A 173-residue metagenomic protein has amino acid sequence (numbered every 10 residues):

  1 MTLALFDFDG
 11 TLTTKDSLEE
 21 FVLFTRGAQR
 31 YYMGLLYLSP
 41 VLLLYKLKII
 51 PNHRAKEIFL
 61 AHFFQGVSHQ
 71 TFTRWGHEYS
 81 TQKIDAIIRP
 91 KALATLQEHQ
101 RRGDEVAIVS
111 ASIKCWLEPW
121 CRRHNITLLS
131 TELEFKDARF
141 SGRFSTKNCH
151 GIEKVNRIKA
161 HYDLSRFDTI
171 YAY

Functional and structural regions predicted by a protein language model:
M1, R74, T81-Y173: C-terminal cap/substrate-recognition subdomain and adjoining C-terminal extension of metal-dependent phosphatase-like
M1-K48: Active-site neighborhood of HAD-like aspartate-dependent phosphohydrolases
T2, A28-G34, I49-P51, S68-T71 (+2 more regions): Conserved alpha/beta cores of soluble small-molecule-handling proteins
L12-T13, A28-Y32, F64-H69, I87-P90 (+1 more regions): Short hydrophobic/aromatic-rich motifs at helix boundaries and adjacent loops
D16, V67, E153: Conserved active-site and cofactor/substrate-binding residues in soluble primary-metabolism enzymes
L43-K48, R54-H69, H124, L128-L133: Short, compositionally biased "basic patch" segments
A55-K91: Metal-dependent phosphoesterase signature
